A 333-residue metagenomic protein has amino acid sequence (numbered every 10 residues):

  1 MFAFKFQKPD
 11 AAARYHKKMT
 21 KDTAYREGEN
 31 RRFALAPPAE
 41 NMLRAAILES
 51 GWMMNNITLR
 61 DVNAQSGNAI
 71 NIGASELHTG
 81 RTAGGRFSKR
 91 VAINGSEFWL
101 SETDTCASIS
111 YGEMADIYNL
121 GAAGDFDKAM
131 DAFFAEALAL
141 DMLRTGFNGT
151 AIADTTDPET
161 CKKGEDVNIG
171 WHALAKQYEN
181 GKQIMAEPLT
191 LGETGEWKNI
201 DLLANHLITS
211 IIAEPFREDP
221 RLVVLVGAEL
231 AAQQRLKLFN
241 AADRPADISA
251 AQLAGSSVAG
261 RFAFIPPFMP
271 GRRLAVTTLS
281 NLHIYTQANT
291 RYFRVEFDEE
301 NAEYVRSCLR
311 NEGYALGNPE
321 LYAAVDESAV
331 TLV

Functional and structural regions predicted by a protein language model:
F2-A46, S50, D166-P188, K198 (+2 more regions): Sequence/fold signature of self-assembling virion shell proteins
F4-F6, R60, A64, N71-G84 (+3 more regions): Signature of extracytoplasmic/envelope-associated structural regions
G28-S110, G164, G170: Assembly/oligomerization interface modules of large self-assembling protein complexes
E113-L202, H206: Alpha-helical scaffold segments that mediate packing/assembly in large oligomeric complexes
A151-T155, R221-L230: A glycine-rich phosphate-binding loop feature that marks nucleotide/adenosyl-phosphate handling sites
N205, P215, L222-L225: Amphipathic interfacial helices
I208-S210, T290-R291: Short alpha-helical segments and helix-capping/turn motifs at coil-helix boundaries
I211-R217: A short acidic-Thr-Gly-centered motif at the start of a beta-strand
